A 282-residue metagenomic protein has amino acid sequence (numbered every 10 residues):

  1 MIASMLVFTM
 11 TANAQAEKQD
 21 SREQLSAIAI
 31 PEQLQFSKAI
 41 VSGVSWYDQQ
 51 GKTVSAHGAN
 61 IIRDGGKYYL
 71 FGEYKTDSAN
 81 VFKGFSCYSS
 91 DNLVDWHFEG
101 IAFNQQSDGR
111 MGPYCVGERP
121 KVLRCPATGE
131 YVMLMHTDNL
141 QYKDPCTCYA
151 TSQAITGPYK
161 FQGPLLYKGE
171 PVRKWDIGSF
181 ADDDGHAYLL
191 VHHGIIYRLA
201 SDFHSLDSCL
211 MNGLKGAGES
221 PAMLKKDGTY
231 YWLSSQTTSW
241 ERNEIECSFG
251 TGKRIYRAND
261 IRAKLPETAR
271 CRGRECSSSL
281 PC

Functional and structural regions predicted by a protein language model:
M1-K18: Bacterial Sec-dependent N-terminal signal peptides
Q15-C282: Carbohydrate-active catalytic/glycan-binding domains of CAZyme proteins, especially the secreted or lumenal ectodomains
